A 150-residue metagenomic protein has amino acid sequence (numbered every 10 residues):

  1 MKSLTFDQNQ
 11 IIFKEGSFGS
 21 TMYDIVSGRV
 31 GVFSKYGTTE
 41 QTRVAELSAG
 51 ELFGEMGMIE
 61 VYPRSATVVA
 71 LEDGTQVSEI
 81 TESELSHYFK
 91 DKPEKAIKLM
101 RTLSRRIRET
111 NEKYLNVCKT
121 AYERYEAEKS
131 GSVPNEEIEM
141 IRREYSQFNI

Functional and structural regions predicted by a protein language model:
M1-F33: Regulatory nucleotide-sensing modules
I11, V44-R101, R108: Cyclic-nucleotide recognition modules
E15, S27-V30, A49, F53 (+1 more regions): Short glycine-rich loop/turn motifs that provide flexible caps or phosphate-binding loops at active sites
F18, G37, I59-E60: Short, charged beta-turn/beta-strand-edge "cap" motif at the junction between a beta-strand and an adjacent loop
T21, E40-T42, R64: Conserved catalytic motifs of the protein kinase core domain
V30-T42: A short beta-strand-loop-beta hairpin characteristic of the jelly-roll/cupin
C118-I150: Phosphate-/nucleic-acid-contacting segments
